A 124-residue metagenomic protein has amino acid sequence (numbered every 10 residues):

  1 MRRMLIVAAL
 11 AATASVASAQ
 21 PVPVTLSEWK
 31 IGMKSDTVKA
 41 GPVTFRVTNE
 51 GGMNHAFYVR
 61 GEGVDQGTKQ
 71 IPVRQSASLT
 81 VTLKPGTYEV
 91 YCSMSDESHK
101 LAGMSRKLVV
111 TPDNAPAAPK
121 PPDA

Functional and structural regions predicted by a protein language model:
M4-A14: Sec-dependent N-terminal signal peptides
A19-S27, V73, S78, T82 (+1 more regions): Extracytoplasmic/periplasmic copper-protein system
Q20-A40: N-terminal edge beta-strand
T37, T80-P85: Short, flexible loop/turn segments at beta-strand junctions in immunoglobulin-like and fibronectin type III
V43, G86-V90: A short tyrosine-centered beta-strand micro-motif
N49-G51: Asparagine-centered strand-capping/turn motif at beta-strand->loop junctions
A56-R60: Beta-strand signatures of extracellular beta-sandwich domains
G63-K69: Surface-exposed loop/edge segments in extracytoplasmic proteins
